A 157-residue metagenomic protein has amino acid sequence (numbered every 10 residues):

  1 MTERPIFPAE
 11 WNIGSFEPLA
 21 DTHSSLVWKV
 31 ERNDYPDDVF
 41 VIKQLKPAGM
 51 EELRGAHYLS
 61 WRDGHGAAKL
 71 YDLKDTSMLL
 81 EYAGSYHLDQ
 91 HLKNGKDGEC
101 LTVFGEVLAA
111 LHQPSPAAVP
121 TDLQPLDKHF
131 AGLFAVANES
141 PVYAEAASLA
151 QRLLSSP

Functional and structural regions predicted by a protein language model:
M1-F7, P116-P157: An alpha-helical support segment within catalytic cores of ATP-dependent transferases
E3-D34: ATP-binding glycine-rich phosphate-binding loop
F7-N12, D37-F40, L45-M50, F134-S140: A generic short-segment signal for beta-strand/edge and adjacent turn/coil regions
N12, G64-A67, P116: Residue-level recognition of short, structured coil/turn motifs that connect secondary structure elements
E17-P18, S60, S156: Short, flexible, glycine/charge-rich loop motifs used to bind or transfer phosphoryl groups or to couple energy/partner
H23-S24, P36-E81, Y86-L111: A conserved alpha-helical element in kinase catalytic cores
V27, E99-E106, P141-S148: Generic recognition of short, well-ordered alpha-helical interface segments
